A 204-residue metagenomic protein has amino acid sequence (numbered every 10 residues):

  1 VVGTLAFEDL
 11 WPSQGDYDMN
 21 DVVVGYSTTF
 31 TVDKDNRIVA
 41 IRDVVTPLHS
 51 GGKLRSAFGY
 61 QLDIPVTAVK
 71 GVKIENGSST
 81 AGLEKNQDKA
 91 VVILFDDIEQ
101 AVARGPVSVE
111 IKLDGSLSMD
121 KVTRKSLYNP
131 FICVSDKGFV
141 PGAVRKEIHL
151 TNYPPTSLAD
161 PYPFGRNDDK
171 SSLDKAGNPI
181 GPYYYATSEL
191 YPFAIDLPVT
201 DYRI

Functional and structural regions predicted by a protein language model:
V1-Y17, T28-I204: Extracellular distal adhesion/interaction modules in secreted or cell-surface proteins
